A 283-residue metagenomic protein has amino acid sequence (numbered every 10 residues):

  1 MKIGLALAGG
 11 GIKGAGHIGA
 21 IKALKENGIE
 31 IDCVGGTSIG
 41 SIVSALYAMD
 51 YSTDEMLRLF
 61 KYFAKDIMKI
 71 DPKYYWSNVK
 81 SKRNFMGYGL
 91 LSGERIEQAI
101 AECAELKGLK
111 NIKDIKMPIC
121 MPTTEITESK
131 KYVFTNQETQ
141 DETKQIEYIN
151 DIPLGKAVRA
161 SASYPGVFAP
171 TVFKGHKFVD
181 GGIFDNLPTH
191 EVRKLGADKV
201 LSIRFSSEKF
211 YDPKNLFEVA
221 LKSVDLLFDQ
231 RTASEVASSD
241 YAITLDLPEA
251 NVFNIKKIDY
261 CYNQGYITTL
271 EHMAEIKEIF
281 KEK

Functional and structural regions predicted by a protein language model:
M1-T37, A45-K283: Patatin-like phospholipase
